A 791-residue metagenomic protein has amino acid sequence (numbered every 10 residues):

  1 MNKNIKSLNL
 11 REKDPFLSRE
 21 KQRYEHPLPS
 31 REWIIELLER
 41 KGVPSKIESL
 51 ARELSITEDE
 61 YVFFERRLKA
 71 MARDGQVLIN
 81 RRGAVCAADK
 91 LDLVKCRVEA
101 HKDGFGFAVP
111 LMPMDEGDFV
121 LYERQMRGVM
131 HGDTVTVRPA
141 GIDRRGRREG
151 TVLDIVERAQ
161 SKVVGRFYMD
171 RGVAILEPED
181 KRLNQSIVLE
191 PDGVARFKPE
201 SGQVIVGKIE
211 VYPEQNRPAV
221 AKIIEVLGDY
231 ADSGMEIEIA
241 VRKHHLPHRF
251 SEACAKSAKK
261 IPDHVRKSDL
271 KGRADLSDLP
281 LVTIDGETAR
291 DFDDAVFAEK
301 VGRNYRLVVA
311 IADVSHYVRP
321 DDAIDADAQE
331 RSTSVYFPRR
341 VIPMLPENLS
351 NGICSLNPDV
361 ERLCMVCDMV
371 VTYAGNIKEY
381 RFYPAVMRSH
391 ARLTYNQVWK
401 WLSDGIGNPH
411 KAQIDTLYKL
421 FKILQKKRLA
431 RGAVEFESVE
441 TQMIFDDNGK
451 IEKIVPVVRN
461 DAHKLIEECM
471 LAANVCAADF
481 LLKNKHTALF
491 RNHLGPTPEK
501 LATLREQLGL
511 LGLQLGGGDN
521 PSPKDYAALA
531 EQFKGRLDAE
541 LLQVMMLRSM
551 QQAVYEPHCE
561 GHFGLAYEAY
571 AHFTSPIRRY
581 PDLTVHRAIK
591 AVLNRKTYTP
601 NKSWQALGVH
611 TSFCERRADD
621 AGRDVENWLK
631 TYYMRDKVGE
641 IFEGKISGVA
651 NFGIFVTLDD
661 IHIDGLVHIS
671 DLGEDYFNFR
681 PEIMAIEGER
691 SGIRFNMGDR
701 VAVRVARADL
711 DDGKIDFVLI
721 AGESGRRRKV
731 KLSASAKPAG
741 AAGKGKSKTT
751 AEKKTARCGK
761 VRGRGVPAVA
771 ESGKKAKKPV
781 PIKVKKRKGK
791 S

Functional and structural regions predicted by a protein language model:
M1-P191, E674, P681-M684: Charged, low-complexity terminal tails
R158, K162-S791: Conserved, carboxylate-rich catalytic/transport cores that coordinate ions
